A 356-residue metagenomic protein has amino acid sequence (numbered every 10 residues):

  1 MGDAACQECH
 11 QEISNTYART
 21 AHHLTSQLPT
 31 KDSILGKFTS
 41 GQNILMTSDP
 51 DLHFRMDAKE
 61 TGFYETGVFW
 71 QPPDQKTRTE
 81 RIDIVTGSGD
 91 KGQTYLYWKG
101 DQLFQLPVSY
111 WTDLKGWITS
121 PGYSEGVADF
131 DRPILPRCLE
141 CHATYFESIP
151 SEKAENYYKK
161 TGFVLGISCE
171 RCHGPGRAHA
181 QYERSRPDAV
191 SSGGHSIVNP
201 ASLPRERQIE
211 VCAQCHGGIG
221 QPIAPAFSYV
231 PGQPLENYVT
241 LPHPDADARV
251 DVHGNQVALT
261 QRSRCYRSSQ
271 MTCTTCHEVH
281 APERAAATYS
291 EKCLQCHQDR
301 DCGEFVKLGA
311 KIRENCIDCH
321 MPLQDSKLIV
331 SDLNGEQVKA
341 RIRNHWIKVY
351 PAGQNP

Functional and structural regions predicted by a protein language model:
A4, E12-T86, T94-L96, I118-S124 (+1 more regions): Primarily the internal scaffold of c-type cytochrome electron-transfer domains, especially repeated/multiheme c-type
T94-Q102, L106-E140, T144-N156: Propeptide (latency) domains of metzincin metalloproteases
